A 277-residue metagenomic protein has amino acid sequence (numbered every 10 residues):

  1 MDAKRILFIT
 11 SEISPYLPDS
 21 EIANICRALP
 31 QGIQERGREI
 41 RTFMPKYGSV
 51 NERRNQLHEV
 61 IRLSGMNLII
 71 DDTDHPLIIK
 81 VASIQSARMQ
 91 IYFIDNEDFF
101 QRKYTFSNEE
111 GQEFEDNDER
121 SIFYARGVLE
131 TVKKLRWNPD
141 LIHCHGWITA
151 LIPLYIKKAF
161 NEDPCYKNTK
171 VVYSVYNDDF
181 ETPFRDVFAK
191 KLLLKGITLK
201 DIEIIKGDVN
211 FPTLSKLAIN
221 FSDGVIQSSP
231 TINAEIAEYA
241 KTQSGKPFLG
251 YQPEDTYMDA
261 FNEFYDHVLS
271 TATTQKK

Functional and structural regions predicted by a protein language model:
M1-K277: Catalytic cores of nucleotide-sugar-dependent glycosyltransferases that transfer UDP/GDP/TDP-activated
